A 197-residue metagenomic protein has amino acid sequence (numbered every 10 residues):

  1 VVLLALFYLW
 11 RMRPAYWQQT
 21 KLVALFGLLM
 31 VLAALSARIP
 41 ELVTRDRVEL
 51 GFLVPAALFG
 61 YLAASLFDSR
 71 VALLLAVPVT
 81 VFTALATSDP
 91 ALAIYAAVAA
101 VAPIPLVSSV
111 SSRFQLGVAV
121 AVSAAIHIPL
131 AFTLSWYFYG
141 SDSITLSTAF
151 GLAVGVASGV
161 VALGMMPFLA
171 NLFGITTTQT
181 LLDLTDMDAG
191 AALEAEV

Functional and structural regions predicted by a protein language model:
V1-A86, A102: Core alpha-helical transmembrane segments of integral membrane proteins
V2, P14-Y16, S111-Q115, H127: Short flexible coil/turn linkers enriched for glycine and charged/polar residues that connect secondary-structure
Q18-F26, L53, L92, L116-V120 (+2 more regions): Residue-level signature of transmembrane alpha-helical entry/exit and packing/kink sites in multi-pass membrane
P40-V48, L66, V71-A72, P78-I94 (+2 more regions): Transmembrane helix-loop junctions at the membrane interface of multipass transporters and ion channels
A76-V79, L116-Y139, S143-V197: Acidic/His-rich, divalent-metal-binding segments that scaffold phosphate/diphosphate chemistry
